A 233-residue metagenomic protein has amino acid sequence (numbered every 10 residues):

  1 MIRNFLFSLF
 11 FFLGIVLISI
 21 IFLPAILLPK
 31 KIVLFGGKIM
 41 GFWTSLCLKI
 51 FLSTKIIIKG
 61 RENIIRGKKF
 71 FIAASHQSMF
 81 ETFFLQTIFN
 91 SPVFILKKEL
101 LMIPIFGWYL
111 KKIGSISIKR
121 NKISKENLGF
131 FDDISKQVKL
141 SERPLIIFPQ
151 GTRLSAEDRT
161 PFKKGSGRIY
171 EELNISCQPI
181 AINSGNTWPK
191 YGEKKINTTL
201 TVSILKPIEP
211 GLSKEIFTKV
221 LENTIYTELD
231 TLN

Functional and structural regions predicted by a protein language model:
M1-I26, F35-K38, E62-I65, Q137 (+1 more regions): Membrane-interfacial terminal anchoring regions of lipid-handling membrane enzymes
I15, S19-P29, L34-K38, I50-F51 (+1 more regions): Catalytic core of membrane glycerolipid acyltransferases/transacylases, capturing the structured, soluble-facing
F42-T54: A generic, lipid-embedded transmembrane alpha helix
F51-K59, N127-G129, N183-G185: Short gly/ser/thr-rich secondary-structure transition/capping motifs
S53-K55, S91, K112, E142 (+1 more regions): A generic structural signal for alpha->beta connector loops
I58, I116-K119, P210: Short acidic-hydrophobic, aromatic-tinged amphipathic segments that line or gate anion-handling sites
L128-N233: Non-catalytic C-terminal accessory region of glycerolipid acyltransferases and related lyso-lipid remodeling enzymes
